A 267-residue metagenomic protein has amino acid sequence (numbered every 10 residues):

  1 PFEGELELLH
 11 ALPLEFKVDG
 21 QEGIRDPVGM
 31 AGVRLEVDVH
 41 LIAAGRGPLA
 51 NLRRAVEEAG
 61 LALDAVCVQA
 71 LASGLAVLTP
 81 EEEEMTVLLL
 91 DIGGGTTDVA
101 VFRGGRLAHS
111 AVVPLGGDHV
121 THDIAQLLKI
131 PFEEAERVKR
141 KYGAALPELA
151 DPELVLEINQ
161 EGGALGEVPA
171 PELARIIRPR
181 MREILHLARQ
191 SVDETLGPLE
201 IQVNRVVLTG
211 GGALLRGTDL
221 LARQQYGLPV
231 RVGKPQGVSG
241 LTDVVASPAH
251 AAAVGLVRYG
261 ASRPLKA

Functional and structural regions predicted by a protein language model:
P1-L89, L107-A108, L128-I177, T195-P198 (+4 more regions): Nucleotide/phosphate-binding catalytic cleft detector across ATP-hydrolyzing and phosphate-transferring enzymes
A44, G143-L146, E200-Q225: Glycine-rich phosphate-binding loops at beta-strand->alpha-helix junctions
V56, D91, I124, A188 (+2 more regions): Residue-level signature of catalytic and energy-coupling elements of molecular machines, predominantly ATP/GTP-dependent
L89-T96, F102-G105, P114-D118, T209-A213: A short acidic Gly-Thr/Ser loop motif
I92-A100, R223-P235: Acidic-glycine-rich active-site phosphate/pyrophosphate-binding loop
P114-A135: A conserved active-site cap/scaffold subdomain adjacent to cofactor or substrate pockets
H122, P171, R175, P179-H186 (+6 more regions): Feature representing long, continuous alpha-helical segments
L185, R189-N204: Phosphate/pyrophosphate-binding loops at sites that engage ATP/ADP/AMP, CoA/4′-phosphopantetheine, polyphosphate
